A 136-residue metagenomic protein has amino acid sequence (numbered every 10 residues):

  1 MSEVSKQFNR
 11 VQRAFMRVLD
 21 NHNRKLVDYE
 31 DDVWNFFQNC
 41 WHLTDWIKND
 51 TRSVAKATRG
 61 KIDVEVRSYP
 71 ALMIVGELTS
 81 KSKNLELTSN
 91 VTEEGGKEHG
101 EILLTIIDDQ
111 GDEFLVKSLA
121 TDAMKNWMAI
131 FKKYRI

Functional and structural regions predicted by a protein language model:
M1-W34, R52-I136: Acidic, Ser/Thr/Gly/Pro-rich intrinsically disordered interaction regions
F37-T51, L85: Extended, well-ordered alpha-helical segments in internal regulatory regions
